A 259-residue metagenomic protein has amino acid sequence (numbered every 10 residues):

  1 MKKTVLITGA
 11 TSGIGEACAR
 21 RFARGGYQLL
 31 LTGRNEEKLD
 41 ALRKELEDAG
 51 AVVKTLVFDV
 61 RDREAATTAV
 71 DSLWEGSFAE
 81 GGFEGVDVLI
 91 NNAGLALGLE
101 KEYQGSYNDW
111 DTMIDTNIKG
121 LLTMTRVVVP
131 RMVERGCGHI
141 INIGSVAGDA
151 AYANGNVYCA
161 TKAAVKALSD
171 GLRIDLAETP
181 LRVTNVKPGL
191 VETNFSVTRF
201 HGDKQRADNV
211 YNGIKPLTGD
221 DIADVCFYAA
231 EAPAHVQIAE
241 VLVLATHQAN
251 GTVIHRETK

Functional and structural regions predicted by a protein language model:
T11-S12: Conserved glycine-rich cofactor-binding loop
Y27-A41: Conserved glycine-rich Rossmann-like NAD(P)H-binding loop of the short-chain dehydrogenase/reductase
E37, V57-D71, Y107: The beta1-alpha1 cofactor-binding region of Rossmann-like NAD(H)/NADP(H)-dependent oxidoreductases
E100-E102, S106-I114: Substrate-binding pocket helix/loop in short-chain dehydrogenase/reductase
T125, T161: Active-site helix of classical SDR
S145: Residue(s) in the substrate-gating loop at a strand-loop-helix junction that position the organic substrate next
N185-G189, Q205-T252: C-terminal helical subdomain
